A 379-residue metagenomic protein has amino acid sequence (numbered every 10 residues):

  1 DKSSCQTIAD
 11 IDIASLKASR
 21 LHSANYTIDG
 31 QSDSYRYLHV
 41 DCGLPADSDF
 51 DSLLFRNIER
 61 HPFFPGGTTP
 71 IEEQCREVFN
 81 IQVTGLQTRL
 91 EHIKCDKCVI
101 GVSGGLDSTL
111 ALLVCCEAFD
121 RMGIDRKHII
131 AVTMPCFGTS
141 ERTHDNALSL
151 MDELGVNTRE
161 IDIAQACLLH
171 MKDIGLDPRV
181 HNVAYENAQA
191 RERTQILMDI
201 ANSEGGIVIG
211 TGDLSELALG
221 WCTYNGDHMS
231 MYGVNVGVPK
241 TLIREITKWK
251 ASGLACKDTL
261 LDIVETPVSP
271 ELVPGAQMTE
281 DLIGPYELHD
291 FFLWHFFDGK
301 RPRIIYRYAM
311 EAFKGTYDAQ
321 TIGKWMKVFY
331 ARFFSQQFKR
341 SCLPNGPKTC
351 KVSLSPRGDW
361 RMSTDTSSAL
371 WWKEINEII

Functional and structural regions predicted by a protein language model:
D1-T7: CN hydrolase (nitrilase-like) catalytic-core segments centered on the catalytic cysteine and neighboring Lys/Glu
I8-D12: Beta-solenoid/beta-rich acyl/carboxylate-transfer cores
A14-G104, S108-I379: ATP/NTP-dependent adenylation/nucleotidyl-transfer catalytic domains that generate, transfer, or process NMP-activated
